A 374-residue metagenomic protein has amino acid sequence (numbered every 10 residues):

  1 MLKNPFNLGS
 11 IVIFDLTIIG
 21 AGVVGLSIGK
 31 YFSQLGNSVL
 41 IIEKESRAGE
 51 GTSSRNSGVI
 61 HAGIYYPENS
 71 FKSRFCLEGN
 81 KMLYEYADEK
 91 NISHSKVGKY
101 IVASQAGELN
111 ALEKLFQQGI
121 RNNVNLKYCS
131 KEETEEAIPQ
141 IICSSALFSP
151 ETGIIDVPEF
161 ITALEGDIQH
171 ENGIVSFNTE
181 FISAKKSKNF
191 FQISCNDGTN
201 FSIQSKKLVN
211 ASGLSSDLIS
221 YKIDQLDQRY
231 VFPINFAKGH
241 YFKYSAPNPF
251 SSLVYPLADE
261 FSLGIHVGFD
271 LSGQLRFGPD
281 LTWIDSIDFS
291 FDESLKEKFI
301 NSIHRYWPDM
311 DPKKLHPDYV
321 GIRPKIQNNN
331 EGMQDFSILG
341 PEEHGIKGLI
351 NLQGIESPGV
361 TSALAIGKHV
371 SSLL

Functional and structural regions predicted by a protein language model:
M1-L16, Q34: Extreme N-terminal leader/targeting segments of oxidoreductases
F14-I41: N-terminal Rossmann-like FAD-binding beta1-loop-alpha1 element of flavoenzymes
K30-Y31, I60, I92-S95, S202 (+2 more regions): Active-site substrate-recognition segment that forms the wall of the catalytic cavity or substrate channel
Q34-R55: Glycine-rich FAD pyrophosphate-binding loop
G58-E133, G264: Dinucleotide-binding Rossmann-like beta1-alpha1 core, especially the glycine-rich loop that anchors the ADP
Y65, T152-I154, D259-S262, I350-S362: Glycine-rich phosphate/pyrophosphate-binding beta-alpha loops
P67-E78, V102-A111, L147-G166, S290-L295 (+1 more regions): Short beta-strand to alpha-helix junction loop
L147-K207, L364: Helical element adjacent to the flavin cofactor pocket in flavoenzyme catalytic cores
